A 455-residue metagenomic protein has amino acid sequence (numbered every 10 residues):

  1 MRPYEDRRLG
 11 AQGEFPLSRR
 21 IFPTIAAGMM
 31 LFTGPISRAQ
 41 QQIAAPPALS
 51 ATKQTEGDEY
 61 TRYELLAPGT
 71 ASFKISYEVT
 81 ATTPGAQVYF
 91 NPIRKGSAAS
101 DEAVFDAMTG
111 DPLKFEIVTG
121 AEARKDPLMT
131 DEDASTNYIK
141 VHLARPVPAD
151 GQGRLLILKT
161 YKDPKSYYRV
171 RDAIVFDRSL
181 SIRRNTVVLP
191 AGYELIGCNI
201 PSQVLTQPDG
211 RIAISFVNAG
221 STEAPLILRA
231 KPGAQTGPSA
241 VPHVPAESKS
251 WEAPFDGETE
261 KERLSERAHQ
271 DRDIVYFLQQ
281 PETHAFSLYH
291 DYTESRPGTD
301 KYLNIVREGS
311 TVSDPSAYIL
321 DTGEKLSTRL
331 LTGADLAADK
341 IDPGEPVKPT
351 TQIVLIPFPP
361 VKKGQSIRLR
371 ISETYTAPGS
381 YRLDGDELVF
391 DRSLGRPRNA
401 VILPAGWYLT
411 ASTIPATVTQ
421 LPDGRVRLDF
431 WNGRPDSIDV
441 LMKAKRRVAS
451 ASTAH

Functional and structural regions predicted by a protein language model:
E5-I25: Bacterial N-terminal signal peptides that target proteins for export
P23-T33: Bacterial N-terminal signal peptides
G34-Q42: Signal peptide processing junction and immediate N-terminal pro/mature segment of secreted/exported proteins
I43-S50, E59-E64, R171-Q280, D384-H455: Intrinsically disordered, low-complexity linkers and stems that provide flexible hinges in membrane-associated
R62-S72, V147-A149, V275-F286, P360-K363: Short, solvent-exposed beta-strand/turn "edge" segments of beta-rich domains on protein surfaces
F73-A81, F286-E294, I371: Short, well-ordered beta-strand segments enriched in hydrophobic/aromatic residues
A86-K125, D177-P201, D300-A338, D391-P415: Solvent-exposed beta-hairpin/edge-strand motifs
A99-V104, M108-V175, P208-V244, D314-A317 (+2 more regions): A surface-exposed beta-strand-loop module
